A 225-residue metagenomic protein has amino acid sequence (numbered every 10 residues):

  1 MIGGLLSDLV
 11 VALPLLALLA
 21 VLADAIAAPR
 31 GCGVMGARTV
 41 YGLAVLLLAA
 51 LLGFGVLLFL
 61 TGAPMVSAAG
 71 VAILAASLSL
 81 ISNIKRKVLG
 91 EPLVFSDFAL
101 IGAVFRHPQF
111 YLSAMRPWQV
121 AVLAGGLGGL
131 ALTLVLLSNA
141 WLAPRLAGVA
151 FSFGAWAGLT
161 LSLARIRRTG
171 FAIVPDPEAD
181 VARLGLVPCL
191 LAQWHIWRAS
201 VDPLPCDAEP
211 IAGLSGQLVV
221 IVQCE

Functional and structural regions predicted by a protein language model:
M1-D176: Transmembrane and membrane-interface helices of multi-pass, inner-membrane envelope-modifying transferases
R168-C224: Soluble catalytic regions of membrane-associated enzymes that act on cell-envelope and secretory-pathway components
